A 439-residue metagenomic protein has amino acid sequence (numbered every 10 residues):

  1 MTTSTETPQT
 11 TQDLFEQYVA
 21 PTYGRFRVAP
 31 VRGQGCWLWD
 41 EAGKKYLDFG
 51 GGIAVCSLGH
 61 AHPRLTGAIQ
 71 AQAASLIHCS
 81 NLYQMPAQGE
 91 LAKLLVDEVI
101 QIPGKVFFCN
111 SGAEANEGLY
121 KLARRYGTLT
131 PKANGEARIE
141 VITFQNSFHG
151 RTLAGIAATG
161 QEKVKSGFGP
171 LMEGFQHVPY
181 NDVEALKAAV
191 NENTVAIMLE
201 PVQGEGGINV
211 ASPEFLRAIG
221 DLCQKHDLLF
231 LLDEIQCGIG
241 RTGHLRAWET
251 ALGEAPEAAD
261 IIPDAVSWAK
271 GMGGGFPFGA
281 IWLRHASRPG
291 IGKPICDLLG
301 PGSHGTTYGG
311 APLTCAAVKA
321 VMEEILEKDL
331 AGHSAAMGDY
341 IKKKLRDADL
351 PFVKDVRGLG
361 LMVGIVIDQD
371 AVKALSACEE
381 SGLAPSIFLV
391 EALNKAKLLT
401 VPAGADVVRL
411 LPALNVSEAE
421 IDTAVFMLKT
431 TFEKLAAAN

Functional and structural regions predicted by a protein language model:
T2-N439: Conserved N-terminal phosphate-binding loop of PLP-dependent enzymes in the Aspartate aminotransferase
